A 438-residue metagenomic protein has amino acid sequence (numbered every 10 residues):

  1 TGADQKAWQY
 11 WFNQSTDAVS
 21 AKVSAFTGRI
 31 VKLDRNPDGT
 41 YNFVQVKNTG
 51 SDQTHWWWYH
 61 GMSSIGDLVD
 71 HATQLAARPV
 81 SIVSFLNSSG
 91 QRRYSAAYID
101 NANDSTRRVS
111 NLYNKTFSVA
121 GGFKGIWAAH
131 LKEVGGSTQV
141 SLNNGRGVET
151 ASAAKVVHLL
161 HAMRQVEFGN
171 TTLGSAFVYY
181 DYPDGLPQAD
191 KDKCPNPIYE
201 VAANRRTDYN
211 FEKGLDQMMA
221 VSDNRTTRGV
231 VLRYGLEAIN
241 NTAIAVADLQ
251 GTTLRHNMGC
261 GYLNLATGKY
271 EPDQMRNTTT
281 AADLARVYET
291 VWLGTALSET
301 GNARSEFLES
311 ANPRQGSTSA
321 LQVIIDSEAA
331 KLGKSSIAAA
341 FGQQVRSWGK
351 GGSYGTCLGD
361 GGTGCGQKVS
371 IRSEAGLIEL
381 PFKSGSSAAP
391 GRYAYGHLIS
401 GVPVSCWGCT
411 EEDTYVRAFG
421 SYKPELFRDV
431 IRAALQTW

Functional and structural regions predicted by a protein language model:
T1-R108: Terminus-proximal functional modules
W58, S141-T150, P197-R205, K213-Q217 (+4 more regions): Second-shell loop/turn segments in exported
N103-E149, V430-T437: Beta-lactamase-like hydrolase cores
S105-S118, R233, T290-W438: Structured C-terminal helix/loop/strand segments within mature extracytoplasmic catalytic/sensor domains
K124-I126, S137, N143-G145, E149-A154 (+6 more regions): Extracytoplasmic
I126, T207-N210, L215, V221 (+1 more regions): Mid-domain, small-residue-enriched loop/turn segments at the edges of structured enzyme/sensor domains
V148-V178, M218, Y395: Active-site SXXK
R164-K193, S298-G301: Short, well-structured active-site flanking segments
